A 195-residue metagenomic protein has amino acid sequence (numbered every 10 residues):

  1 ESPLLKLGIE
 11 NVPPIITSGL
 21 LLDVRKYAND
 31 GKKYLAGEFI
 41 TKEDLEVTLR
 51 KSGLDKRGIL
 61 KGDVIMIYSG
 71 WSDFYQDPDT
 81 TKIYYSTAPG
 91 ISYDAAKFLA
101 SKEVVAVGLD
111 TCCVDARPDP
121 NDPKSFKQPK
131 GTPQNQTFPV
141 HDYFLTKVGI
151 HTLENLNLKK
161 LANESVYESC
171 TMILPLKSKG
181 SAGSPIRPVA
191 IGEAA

Functional and structural regions predicted by a protein language model:
E1-A195: Active-/binding-site microenvironments in catalytic and ligand-binding cores
